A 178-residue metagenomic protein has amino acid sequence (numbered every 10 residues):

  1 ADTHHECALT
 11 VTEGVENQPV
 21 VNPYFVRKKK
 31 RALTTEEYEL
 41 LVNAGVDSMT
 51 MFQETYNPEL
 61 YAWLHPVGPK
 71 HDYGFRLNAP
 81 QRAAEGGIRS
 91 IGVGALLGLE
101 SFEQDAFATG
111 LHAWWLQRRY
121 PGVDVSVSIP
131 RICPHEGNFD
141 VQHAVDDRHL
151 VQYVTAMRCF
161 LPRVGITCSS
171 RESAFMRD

Functional and structural regions predicted by a protein language model:
A1-A83, R89-G92, L99, P121-S128: Core AdoMet radical
H4, W63-L64, F102-D105, F139-Q142: Short, solvent-exposed loop/turn segments at secondary-structure boundaries
F25-K28, G165-S169: Short catalytic-loop micro-motif centered on adjacent basic/acidic residues
K30, D72, D146, R171-E172: Charged, low-complexity surface patches
T34-N43, E100-W114, S173-D178: Catalytic cores of alpha/beta
D47-S48, Q53, G74-N138, H149-T167: Conserved C-terminal portion of the radical SAM core fold that forms the substrate/S-adenosylmethionine-binding
H143-A144, G165-C168, A174-F175: Active-site-adjacent loop and "lid" segments of alpha/beta metabolic enzymes
